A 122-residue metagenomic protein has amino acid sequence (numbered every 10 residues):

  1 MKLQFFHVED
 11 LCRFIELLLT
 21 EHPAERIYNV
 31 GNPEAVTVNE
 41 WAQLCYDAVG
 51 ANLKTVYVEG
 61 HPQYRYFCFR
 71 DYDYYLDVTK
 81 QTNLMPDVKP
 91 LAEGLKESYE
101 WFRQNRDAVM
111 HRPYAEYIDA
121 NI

Functional and structural regions predicted by a protein language model:
M1-I122: C-terminal substrate-binding subdomain of Rossmann-fold SDR/epimerase-dehydratase oxidoreductases
